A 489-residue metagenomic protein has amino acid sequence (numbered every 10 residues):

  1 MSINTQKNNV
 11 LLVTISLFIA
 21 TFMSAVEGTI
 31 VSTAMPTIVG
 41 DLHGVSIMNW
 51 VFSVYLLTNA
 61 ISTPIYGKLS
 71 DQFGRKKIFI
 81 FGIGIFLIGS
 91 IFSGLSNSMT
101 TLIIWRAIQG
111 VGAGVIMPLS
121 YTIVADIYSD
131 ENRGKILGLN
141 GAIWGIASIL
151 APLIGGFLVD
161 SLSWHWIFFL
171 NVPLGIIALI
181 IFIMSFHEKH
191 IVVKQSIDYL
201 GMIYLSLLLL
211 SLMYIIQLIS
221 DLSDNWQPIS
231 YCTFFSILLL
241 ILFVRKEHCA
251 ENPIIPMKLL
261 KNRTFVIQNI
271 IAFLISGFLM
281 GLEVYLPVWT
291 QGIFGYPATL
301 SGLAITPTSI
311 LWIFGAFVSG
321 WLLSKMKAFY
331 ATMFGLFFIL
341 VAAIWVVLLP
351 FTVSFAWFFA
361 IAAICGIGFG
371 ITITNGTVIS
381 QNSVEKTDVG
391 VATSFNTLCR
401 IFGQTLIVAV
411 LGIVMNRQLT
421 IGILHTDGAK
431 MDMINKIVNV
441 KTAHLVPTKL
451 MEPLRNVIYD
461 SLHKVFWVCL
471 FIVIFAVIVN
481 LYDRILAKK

Functional and structural regions predicted by a protein language model:
S2-V13, V378, K441-K489: Transmembrane-helix exit segments and adjacent C-terminal regions of multi-pass membrane proteins
L12-V26, V31-T33, V54, W226-F235 (+4 more regions): 12-transmembrane solute porter fold
A34-A60, T299: Extracellular/periplasmic helix-loop-helix junction of adjacent transmembrane segments in MFS-like secondary
I38-V39, L69-S70, I154-L162, I216 (+4 more regions): Interfacial helix-cap and linker-helix signal at transmembrane-aqueous boundaries of multi-pass secondary transporters
G44, V124-R133, G295, Q381-V389: Paired intracellular helix-loop junctions of major facilitator superfamily
L57-I61, I91, G145, I149 (+4 more regions): Hydrophobic/small/kink-forming positions within alpha-helical transmembrane segments of polytopic membrane proteins
T63-L200: Helix-loop-helix hairpins in multi-pass membrane proteins, especially solute transporters
D160-I271, F278: Hydrophobic transmembrane-helix bundles of small-molecule transporters
